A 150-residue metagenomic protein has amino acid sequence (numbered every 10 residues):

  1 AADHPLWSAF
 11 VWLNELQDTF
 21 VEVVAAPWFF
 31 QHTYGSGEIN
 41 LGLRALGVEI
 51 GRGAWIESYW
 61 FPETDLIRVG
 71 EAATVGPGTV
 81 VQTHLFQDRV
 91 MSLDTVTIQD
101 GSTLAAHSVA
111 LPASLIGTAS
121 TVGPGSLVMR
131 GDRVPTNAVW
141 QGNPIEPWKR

Functional and structural regions predicted by a protein language model:
A1-L46, P135-R150: Terminal amphipathic alpha-helical/low-complexity segments used for targeting or macromolecular assembly
T33-S36, E57-S58, F86: Short gly/ser/thr-rich secondary-structure transition/capping motifs
V48-I56: N-terminal segments that cap or nucleate solenoid repeat domains
E49, R68, T97: Short aromatic/basic micro-patch
W55, W60-R68, A72-T74, V80-V81: Soluble catalytic regions of membrane-associated enzymes that act on cell-envelope and secretory-pathway components
T74-R150: Glycine-rich hexapeptide-repeat left-handed beta-helix
